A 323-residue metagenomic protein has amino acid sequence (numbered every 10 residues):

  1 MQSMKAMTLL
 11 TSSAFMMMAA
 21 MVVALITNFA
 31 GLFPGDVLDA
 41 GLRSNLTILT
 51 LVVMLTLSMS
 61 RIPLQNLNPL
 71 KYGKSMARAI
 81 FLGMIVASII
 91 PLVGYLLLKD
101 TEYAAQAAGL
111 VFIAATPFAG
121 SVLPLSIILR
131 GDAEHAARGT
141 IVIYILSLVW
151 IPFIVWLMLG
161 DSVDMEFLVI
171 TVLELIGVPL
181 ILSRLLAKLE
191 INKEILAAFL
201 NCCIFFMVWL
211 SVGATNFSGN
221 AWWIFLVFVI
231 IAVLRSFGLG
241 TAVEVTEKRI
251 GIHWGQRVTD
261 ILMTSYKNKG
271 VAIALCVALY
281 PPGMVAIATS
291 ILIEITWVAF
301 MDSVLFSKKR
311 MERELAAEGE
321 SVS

Functional and structural regions predicted by a protein language model:
M1-S323: Alpha-helical transmembrane segments of multi-pass small-molecule/ion transporters
